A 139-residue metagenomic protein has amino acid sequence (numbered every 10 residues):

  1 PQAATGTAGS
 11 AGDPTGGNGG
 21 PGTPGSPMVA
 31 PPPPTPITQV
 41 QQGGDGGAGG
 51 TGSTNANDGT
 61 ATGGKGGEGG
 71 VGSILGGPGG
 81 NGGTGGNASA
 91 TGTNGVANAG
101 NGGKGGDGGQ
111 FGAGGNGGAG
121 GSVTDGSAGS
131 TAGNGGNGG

Functional and structural regions predicted by a protein language model:
P1-G139: Glycine-centric low-complexity repeats
